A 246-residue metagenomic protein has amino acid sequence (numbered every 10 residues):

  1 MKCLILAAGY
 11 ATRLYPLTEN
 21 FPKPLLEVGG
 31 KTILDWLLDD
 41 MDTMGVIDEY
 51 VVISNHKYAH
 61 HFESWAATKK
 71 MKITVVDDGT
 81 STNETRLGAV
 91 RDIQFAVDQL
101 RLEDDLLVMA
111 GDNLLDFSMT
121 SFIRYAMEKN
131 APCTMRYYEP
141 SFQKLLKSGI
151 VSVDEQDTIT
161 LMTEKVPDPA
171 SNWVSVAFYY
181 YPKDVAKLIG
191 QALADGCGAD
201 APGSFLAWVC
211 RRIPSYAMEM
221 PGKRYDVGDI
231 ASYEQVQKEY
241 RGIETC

Functional and structural regions predicted by a protein language model:
M1-N20, P214: N-terminal nucleotide-binding beta1-loop-alpha1 segment
K2-I5, R13, E27, K31-V108: Conserved N-terminal catalytic core of the sugar/cofactor nucleotidyltransferase
Y10, D112-N113: Active-site metal-binding loops of divalent metal-dependent hydrolases
H61, R91-F95, S121, S204-F205 (+1 more regions): Alpha-helical elements of Rossmann-like donor-binding domains used by nucleotide-donor carbohydrate transfer enzymes
N113-D116, R224: A short, conserved beta-strand element in the Rossmann-like catalytic core that flanks the donor/metal-binding loop
F117-L146: Conserved donor-nucleotide/metal-binding helix-loop-beta segment in metal-dependent transferases, i.e., the alpha-helix
I123-M127, T158-D226, I230-C246: Catalytic-core segments of class I nucleotidyltransferases/pyrophosphorylases that form NMP-activated intermediates
L145-T160: Conserved catalytic core of nucleotide-sugar-dependent glycosyltransferases
